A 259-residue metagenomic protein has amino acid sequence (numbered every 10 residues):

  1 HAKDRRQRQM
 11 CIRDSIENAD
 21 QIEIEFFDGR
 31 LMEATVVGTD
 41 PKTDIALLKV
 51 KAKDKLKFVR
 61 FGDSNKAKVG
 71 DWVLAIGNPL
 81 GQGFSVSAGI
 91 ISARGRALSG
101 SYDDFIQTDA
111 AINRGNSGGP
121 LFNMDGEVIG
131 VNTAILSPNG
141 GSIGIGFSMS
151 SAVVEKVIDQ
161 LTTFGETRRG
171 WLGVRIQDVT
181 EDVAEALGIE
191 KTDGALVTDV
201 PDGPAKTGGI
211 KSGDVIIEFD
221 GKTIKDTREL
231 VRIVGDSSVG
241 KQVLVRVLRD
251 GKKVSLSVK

Functional and structural regions predicted by a protein language model:
R5-Q9, R13-L244, L248-S255, K259: Serine-dependent protease modules
